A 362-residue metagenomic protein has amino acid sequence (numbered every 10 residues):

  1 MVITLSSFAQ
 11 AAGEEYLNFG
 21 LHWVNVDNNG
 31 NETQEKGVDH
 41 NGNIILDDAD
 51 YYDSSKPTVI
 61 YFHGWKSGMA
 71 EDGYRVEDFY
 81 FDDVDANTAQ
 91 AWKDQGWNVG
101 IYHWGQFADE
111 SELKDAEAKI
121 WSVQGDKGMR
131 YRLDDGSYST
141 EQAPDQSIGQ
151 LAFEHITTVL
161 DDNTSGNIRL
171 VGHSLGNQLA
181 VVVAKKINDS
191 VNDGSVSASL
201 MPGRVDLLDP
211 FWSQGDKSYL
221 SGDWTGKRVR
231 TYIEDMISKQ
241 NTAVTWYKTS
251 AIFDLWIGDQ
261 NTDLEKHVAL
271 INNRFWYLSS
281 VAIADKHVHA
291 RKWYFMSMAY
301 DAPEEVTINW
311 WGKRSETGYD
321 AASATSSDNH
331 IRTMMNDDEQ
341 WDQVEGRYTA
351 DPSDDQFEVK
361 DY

Functional and structural regions predicted by a protein language model:
Q10-D48: A domain-start/cap signature at the N-terminus of enzymes
D39-A118: Short, surface-exposed "cap/lid" segments of acyl-processing enzymes
S54-T58, Q95-G100, D161-I168, A198-D206 (+1 more regions): Loop/turn elements at helix/coil->beta-strand transitions in domains of secreted/extracellular proteins
I60-G64, H173-S174, D209: The conserved beta1-alpha1 loop
W121-D161: Alpha/beta-hydrolase active-site loop
V171-G176, A180: Gly/Ala-rich beta-loop-alpha elbow adjacent to hydrolase catalytic centers
A180-D189: Short glycine-enriched nucleophile-adjacent loop and the immediately C-terminal alpha-helix near the catalytic center
N192-W310: The feature captures the conserved acid-bearing segment of alpha/beta-hydrolase catalytic domains
